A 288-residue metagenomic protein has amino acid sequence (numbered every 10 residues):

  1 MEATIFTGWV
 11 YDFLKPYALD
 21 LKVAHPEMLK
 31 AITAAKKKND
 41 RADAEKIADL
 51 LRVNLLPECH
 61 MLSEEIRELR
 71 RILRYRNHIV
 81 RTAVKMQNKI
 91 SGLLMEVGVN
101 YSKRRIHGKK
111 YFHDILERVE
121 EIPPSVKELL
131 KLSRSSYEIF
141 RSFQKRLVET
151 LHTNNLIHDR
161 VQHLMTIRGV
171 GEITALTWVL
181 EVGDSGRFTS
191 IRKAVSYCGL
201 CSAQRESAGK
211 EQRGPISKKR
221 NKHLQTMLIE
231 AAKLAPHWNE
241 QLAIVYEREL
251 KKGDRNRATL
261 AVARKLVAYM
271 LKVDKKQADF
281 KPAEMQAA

Functional and structural regions predicted by a protein language model:
M1-K22: Glycine/alanine-rich phosphate-binding loops at beta-alpha junctions
W9-F13, A31, K89, V245: Phosphate- and divalent-cation-binding pockets in alpha/beta enzyme and binding domains that engage nucleotide-derived
K15, K22-M61, R67-R70, F112-E117 (+1 more regions): Short alpha-helix plus adjacent loop in nuclease-associated cores
N54-P57, M86-I90, Q144, G183-R187 (+2 more regions): Short helix-capping/linker segments at secondary-structure and domain boundaries
L73-H163, H223: Glycine-rich, often acidic, oxyanion-interacting loops/wings at catalytic, nucleic-acid, or phospho-protein interfaces
Q162-T166, E172, L176-R255: Phosphate-backbone recognition surface of nucleic-acid-processing proteins
G209-K210, V245-A288: Low-complexity, acidic/Ser/Thr- and charged residue-rich accessory regions of DNA metabolism proteins
